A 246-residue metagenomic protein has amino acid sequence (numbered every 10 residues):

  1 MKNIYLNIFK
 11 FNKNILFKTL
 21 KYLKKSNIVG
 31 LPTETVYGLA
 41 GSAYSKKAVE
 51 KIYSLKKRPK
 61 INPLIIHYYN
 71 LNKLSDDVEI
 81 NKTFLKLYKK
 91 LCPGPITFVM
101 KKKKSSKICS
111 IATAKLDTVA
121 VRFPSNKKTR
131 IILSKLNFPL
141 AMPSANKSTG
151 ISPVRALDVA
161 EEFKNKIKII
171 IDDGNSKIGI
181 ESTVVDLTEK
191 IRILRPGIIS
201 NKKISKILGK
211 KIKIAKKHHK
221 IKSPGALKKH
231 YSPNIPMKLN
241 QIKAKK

Functional and structural regions predicted by a protein language model:
M1-K246: Active-site-adjacent structural elements in enzyme catalytic cores
